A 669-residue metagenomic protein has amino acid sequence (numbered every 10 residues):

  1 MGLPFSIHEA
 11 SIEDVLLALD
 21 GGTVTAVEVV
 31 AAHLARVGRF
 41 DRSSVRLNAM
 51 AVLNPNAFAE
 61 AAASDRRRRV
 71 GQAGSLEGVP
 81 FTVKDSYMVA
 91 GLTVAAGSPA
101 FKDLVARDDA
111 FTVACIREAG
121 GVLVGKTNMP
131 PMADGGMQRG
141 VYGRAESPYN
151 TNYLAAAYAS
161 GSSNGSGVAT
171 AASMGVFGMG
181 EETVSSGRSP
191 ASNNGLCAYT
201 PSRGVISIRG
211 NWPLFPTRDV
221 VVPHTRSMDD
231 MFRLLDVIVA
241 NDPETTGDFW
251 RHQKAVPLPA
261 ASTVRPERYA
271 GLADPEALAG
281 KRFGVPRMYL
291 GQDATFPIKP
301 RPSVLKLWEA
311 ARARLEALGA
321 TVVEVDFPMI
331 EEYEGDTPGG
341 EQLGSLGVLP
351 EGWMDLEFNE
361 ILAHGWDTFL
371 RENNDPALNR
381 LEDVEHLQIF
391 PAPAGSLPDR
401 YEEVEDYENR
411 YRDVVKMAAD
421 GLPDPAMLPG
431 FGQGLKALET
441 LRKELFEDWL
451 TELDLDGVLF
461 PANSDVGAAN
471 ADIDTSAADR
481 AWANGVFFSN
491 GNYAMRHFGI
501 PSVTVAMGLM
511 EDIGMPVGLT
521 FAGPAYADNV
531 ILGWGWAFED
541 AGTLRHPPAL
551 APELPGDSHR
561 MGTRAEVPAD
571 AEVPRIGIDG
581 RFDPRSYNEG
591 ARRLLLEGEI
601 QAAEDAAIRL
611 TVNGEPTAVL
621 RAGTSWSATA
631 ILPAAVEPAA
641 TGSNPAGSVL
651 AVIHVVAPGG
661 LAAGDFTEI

Functional and structural regions predicted by a protein language model:
M1-E60, R66-R69, G91, A310 (+5 more regions): An N-terminal boundary/leader segment
L3, E77-A96, P275-D293, L343-E444 (+3 more regions): Short helix-loop capping/hinge segments that flank enzyme active sites or metal/cofactor-binding pockets
H8, Y87, T93, D248-P376 (+3 more regions): Gly/Ser-rich, acidic/histidine-flanked active-site/gating loops
S43, L76-D219, F249-Q253, P286-M288 (+4 more regions): Short glycine/serine-rich loop/turn segments
T200-K306, G542-D579, G590: A short helix-breaking turn/cap at a secondary-structure junction
P223, V505, M515-P524, L532: Short, well-ordered beta-strand elements
L422-E444, D448, E452-H497: An extended, acidic, His-containing surface patch that forms the Zn2+-binding/catalytic region of metallohydrolases
I653-A657: Conserved structural position at the C-terminal beta-strand of extracellular beta-sandwich adhesion modules
